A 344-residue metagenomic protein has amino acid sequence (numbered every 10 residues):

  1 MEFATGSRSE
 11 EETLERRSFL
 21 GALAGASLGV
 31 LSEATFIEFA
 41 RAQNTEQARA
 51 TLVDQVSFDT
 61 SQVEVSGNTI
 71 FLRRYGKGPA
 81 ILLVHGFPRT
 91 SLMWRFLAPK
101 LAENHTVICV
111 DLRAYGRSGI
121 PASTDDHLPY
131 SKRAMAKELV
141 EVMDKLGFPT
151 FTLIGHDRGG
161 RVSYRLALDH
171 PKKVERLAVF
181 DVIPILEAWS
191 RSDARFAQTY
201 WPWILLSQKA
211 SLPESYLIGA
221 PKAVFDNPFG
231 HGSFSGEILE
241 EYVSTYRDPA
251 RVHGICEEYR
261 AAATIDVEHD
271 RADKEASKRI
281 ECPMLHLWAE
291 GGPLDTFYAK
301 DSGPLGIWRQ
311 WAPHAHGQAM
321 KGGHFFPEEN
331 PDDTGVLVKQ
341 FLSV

Functional and structural regions predicted by a protein language model:
M1-L14, R41: N-terminal secretory signal peptides
E15-L23, S27-L31: N-terminal export leaders
F36-Q43: Signal peptide processing junction and immediate N-terminal pro/mature segment of secreted/exported proteins
N44-D59, N68-I70, A80, M93 (+5 more regions): Flexible "cap/lid" subdomain of the alpha/beta-hydrolase fold that forms the substrate-access gate
P79-H85: Short beta-strand element of the alpha/beta-hydrolase
F87-F96: The serine-hydrolase catalytic nucleophile loop
L97-H105: A short, Lys/Arg-enriched amphipathic alpha-helix followed by its capping loop at the start of a domain
